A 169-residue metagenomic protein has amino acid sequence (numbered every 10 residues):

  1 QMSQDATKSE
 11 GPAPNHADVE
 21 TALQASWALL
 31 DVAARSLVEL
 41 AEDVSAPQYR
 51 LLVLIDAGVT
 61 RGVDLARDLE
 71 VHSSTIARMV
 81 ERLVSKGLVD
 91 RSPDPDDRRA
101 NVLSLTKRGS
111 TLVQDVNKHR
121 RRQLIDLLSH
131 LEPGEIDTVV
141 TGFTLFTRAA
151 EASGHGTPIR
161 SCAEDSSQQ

Functional and structural regions predicted by a protein language model:
Q1-A46, Q169: N-terminal leader segment of winged-helix/HTH proteins
Q1-P14, G134-Q169: C-terminal regulatory/oligomerization modules of transcriptional regulators
D18-T21, T75, S104, T138: Alpha-helical initiation/capping and key positions within long helical/coiled-coil segments
T21-A22, A33-L37, K118-T157: Amphipathic alpha-helical dimerization/coiled-coil segments that flank or bridge DNA-binding/regulatory modules
A34-T75, K86, V102: N-terminal helix-turn-helix DNA-binding core of bacterial DNA-binding proteins
V53-A57, N117, T144: Short, locally clustered residues in the helix-turn-helix/winged-helix DNA-binding domain
E81-T141: Charged, amphipathic alpha-helical coiled-coil/dimerization segments
